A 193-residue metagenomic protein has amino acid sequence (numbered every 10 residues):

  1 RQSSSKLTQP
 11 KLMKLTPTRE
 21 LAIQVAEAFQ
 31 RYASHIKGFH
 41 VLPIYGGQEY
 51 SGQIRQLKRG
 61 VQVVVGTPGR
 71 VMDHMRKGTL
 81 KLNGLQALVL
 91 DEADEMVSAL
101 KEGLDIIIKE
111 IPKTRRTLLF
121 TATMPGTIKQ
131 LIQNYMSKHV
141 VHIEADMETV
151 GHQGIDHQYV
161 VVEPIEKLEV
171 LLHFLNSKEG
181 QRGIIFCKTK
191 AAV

Functional and structural regions predicted by a protein language model:
R1-V193: Conserved helicase RecA-like core
